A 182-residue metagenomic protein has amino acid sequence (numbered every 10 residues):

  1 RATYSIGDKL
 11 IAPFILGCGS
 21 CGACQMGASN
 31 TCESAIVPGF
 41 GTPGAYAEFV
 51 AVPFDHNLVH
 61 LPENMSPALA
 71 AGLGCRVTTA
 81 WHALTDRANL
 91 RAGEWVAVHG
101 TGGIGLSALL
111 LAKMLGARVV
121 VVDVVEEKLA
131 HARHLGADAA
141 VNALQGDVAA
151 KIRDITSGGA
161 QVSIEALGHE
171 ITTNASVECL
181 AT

Functional and structural regions predicted by a protein language model:
R1-G22, P62-N64, A68: Glycine-rich beta-strand-centered segment in the early N-terminal region that forms part of a ligand/cofactor-binding
I11, Q161-I164: N-terminal Rossmann-like NAD(P) cofactor-binding module of classical short-chain dehydrogenase/reductase
L16-S34: Local cysteine-cluster metal-coordination motifs and their immediate loop/turn environment, predominantly Fe-S cluster
S20-A23, G41-P53: A structural motif shared across PLP-dependent enzymes of the aminotransferase-like
M65-G146, A150, V162: Mid-domain Rossmann-like dinucleotide-binding core that forms the NAD(H)/NADP(H) cofactor-binding site
L180-T182: Helix-to-beta-strand junctions that scaffold the AdoMet/dcAdoMet cofactor pocket in Class I SAM-dependent enzymes
